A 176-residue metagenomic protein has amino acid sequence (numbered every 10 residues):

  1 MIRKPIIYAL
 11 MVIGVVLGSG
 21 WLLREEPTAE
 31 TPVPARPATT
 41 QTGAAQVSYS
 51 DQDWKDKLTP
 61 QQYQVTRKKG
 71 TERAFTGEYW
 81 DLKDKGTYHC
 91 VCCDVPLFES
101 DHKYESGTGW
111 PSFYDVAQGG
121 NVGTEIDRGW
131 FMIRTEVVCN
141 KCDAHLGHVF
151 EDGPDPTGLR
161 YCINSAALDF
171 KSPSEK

Functional and structural regions predicted by a protein language model:
M1-L58, V149-K176: Secretory/periplasmic and organellar redox-cofactor proteins
Q46, K55-Q61, V65-H89, V95-K176: A short Gly-Trp-Pro
